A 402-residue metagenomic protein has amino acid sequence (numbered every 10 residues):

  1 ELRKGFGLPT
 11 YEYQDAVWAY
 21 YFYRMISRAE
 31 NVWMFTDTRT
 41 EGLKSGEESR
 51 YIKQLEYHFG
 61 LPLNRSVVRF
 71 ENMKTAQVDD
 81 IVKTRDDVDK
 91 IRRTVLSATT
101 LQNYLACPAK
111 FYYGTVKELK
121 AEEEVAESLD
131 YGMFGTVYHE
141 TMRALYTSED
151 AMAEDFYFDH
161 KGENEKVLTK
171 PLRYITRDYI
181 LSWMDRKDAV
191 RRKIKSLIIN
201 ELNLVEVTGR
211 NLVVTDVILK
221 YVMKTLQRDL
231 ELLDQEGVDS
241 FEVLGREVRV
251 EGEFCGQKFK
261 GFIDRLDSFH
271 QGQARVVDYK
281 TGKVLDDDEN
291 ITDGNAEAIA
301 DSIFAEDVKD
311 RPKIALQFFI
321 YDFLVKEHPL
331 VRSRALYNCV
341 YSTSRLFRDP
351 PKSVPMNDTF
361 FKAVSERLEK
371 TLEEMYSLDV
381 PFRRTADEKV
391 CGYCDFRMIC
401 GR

Functional and structural regions predicted by a protein language model:
E1-K4, P108-K120, R192-I198, A274-E297 (+2 more regions): Active-site-adjacent bridging/hinge elements
E1-V68, E236-F241, K280-V308: Conserved C-terminal motor-coupling region of P-loop helicases
L8-Q14, V125-L129, G209-V217, E253-G256 (+3 more regions): Short, contiguous acidic/charged loop-to-helix segments that flank catalytic cores in large enzymes
Y13-S27, L43-R50, Q54, L96-T99 (+17 more regions): Generic recognition of stable, solvent-exposed alpha-helical segments in well-folded globular domains
T38-R39, R50, L55-T75, V82 (+4 more regions): Metal-dependent nuclease catalytic regions and adjoining charged, substrate-binding loops involved in nucleic-acid end
R50-S148, D387-E388, F396-R397, G401: C-terminal, charged and often intrinsically disordered regions of DNA end-processing helicases and nucleases
T141-R246, E253: A non-catalytic, helix-rich entry segment at domain boundaries
S240-K326: Non-catalytic protein-protein interaction segments used by genome-maintenance enzymes to assemble and couple activities
